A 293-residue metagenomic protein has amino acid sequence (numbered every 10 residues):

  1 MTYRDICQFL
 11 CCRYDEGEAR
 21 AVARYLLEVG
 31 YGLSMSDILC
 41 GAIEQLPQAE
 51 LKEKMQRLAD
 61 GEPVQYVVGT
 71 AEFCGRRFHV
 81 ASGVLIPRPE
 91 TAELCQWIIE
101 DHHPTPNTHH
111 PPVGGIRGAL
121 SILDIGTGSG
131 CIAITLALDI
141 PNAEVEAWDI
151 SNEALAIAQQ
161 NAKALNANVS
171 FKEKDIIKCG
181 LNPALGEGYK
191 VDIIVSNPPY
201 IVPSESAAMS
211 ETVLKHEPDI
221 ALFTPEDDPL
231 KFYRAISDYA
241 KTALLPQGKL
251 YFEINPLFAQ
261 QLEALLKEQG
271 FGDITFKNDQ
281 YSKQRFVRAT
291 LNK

Functional and structural regions predicted by a protein language model:
M1-V68: N-terminal auxiliary segments of SAM/dcSAM-dependent transferases
Y3, C7, A23, L51 (+9 more regions): A general structural signal for well-ordered alpha-helical segments in protein cores
C11, Q56, A92, Q96-I99 (+4 more regions): Solvent-exposed, non-membrane alpha-helical residues enriched in polar/charged side chains
L46, H103-S121, G180-K190, K293: Short, basic, low-complexity termini and linkers enriched in Ser/Thr/Gly/Pro that act as targeting/leader peptides
P47, P87-E90, F232: An acidic site on a long C-lobe helix of protein kinase domains
E53-P112, I116, L120-P141, V145-Q159 (+1 more regions): SAM-dependent Rossmann-like transferase core, predominantly class I methyltransferases with a strong bias toward
D139-E144, W148-N292: S-adenosylmethionine
